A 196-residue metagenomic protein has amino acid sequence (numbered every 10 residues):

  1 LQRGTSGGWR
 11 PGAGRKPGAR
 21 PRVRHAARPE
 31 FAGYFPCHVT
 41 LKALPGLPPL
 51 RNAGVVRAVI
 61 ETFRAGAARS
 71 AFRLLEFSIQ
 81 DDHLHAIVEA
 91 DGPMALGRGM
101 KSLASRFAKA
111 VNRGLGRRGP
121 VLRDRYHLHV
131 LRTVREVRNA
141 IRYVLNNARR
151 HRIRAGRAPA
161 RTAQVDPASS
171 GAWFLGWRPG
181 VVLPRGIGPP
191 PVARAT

Functional and structural regions predicted by a protein language model:
L1-D82, E89-T196: Short Pro-Cys-Gly-centered "Cys-loop" motif that presents a nucleophilic cysteine in a tight turn
